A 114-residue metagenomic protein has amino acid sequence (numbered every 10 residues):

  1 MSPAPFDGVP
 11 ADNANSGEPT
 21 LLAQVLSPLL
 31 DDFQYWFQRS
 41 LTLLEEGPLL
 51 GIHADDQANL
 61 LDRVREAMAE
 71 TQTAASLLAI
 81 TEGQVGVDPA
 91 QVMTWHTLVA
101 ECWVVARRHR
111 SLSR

Functional and structural regions predicted by a protein language model:
S2-L49: Short terminal alpha-helical segments
N13-S16, E45-I52, T71-E82: Short, charged/polar, low-complexity loop and linker segments that flank or interrupt alpha-helical bundles
L22-L29, F33, L60-R63, A67 (+2 more regions): Amphipathic alpha-helix face/heptad-repeat signature
L22-S27, L77, Q84-G86: Alpha-helical interaction segments
L30, Q34-F37, L41-L44, M68-A75 (+1 more regions): A structural signal for well-ordered alpha-helices, especially hydrophobic packing surfaces of coiled-coils
E82-R114: Amphipathic alpha-helical binding modules
